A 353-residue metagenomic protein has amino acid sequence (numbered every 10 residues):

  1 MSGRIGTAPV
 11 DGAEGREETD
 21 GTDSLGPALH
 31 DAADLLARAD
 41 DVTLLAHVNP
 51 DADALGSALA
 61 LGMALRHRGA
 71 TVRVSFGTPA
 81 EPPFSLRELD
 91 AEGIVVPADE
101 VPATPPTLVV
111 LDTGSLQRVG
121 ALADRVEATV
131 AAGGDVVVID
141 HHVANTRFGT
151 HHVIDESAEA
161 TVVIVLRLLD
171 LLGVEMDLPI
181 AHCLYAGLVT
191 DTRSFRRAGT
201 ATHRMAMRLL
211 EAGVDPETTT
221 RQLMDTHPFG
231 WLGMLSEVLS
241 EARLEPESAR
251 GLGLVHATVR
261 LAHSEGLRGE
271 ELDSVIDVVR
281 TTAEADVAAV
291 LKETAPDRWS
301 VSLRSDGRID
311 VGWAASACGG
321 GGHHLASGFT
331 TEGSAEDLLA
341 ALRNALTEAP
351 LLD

Functional and structural regions predicted by a protein language model:
S2-G6, G12, E18-G21, L25-V48 (+4 more regions): Hydrophobic helix-and-loop "lid/oligomerization" segment in the mid-to-C-terminal part of catalytic domains
L45, N49, V110, V138-I139 (+2 more regions): Generic enzyme active-site microenvironment
V48, A52-A54, T113, H141-H142 (+1 more regions): Generic detector of well-ordered alpha-helical packing
L61-G62, R125-A128, I154-D155, M205-A206: Glycine-rich, phosphate-binding/catalytic loops in enzymes
L89-V95, I154-S157, D306-G307: Short, hinge-like loop/turn segments at secondary-structure boundaries
D90, I94, A98-T150: Active-site cofactor/cluster-binding pocket
I139-M207: Short alpha-helices
